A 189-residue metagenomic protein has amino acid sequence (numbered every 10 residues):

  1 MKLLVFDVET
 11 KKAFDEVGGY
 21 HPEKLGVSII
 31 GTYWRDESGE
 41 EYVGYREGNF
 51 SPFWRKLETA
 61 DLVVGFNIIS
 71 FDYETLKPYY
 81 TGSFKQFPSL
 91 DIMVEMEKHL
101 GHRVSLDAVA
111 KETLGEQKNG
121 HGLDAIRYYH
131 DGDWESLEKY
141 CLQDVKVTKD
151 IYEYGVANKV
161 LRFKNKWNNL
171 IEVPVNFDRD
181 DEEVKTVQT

Functional and structural regions predicted by a protein language model:
M1-E58: Conserved RNase H-like, two-metal-ion catalytic cores of nucleic-acid enzymes
I30, D91, A110, D144 (+1 more regions): A residue-level signal for conserved active-site and pocket-lining positions in enzyme catalytic cores
T32, E74-P78, A108-E112, D150 (+1 more regions): Residue-level signal for well-ordered alpha-helical scaffold segments within enzymatic catalytic domains
D36-A108: Conserved DEDDh/DEDDy metal-dependent 3′-5′ exonuclease domain
R103-N119: A polyampholytic, Gly/Pro-enriched intrinsically disordered region
L114-V173: Acidic, Mg2+-coordinating catalytic module of metal-dependent nucleases/exonucleases that use a two-metal-ion mechanism
W167-T189: Acidic catalytic cores of enzymes that act on phosphate-bearing nucleotides/polynucleotides
